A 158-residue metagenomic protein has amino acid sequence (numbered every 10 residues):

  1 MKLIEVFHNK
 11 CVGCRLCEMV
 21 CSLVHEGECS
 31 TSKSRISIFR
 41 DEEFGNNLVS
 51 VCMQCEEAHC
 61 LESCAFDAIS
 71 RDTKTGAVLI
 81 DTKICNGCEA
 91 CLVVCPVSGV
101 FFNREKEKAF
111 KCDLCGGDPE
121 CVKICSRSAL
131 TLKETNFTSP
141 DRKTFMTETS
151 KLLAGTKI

Functional and structural regions predicted by a protein language model:
M1-C11, L16-E43: N-terminal cysteine/histidine-rich coordination modules
K2, S30-S34, F39-F66, T82-I158: Flanking helices and flexible, charged tails adjoining ferredoxin-like Fe-S electron-transfer domains in multi-subunit
